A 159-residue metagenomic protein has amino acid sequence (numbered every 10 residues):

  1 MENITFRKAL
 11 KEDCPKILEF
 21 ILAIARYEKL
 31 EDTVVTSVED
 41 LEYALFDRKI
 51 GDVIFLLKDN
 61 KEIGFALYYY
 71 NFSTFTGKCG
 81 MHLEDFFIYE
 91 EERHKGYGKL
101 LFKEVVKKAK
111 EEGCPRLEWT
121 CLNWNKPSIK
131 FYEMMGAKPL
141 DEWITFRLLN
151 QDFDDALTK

Functional and structural regions predicted by a protein language model:
T5-E19: A short beta-loop-alpha structural element at the N-terminal edge of CoA-dependent acyl/N-acetyltransferase catalytic
L18-A44: Conserved GNAT-fold acetyl-CoA-binding loop/helix
Y43-F55, H82: A short helix-loop-beta-strand connector motif used in the catalytic cores of GNAT acetyltransferases and, in some
F55, K61-Y70: Conserved beta-strand in the GNAT
H94-K107, M134: Conserved acetyl-CoA-binding loop-helix of GNAT-fold acetyltransferases
K99, N123-E142: Conserved active-site alpha-helix within GNAT-family acetyltransferase domains
K110-T120: Conserved GNAT acetyl-CoA-binding A-motif
W119-S128, R147-N150: Conserved beta-strand-loop-alpha-helix junction that forms the acyl-donor binding cleft
